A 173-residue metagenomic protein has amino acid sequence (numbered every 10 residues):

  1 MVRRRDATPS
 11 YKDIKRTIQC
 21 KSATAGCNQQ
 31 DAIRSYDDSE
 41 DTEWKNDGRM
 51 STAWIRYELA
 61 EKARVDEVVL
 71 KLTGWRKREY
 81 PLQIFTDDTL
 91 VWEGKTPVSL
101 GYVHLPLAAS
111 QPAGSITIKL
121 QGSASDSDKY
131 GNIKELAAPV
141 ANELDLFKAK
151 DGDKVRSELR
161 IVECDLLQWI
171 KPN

Functional and structural regions predicted by a protein language model:
M1-K62, K71-R78, T86, D126 (+1 more regions): Disordered, acidic Ser/Thr/Pro-rich linker "stalks" and the adjacent N-terminal cap of the next globular domain
Y57, G101-A109: Exposed aromatic-hydrophobic patches
K62, S110-P112: A short, structured loop/turn motif at beta-sheet edges
E67, S115-T117: Short, conserved beta-strand segments of beta-strand-rich sandwich/propeller modules, principally
D88-G94: Surface-exposed loop/edge segments in extracytoplasmic proteins
K95-L100: Short proline/glycine- and polar residue-rich coil/turn motifs
K119-D128: Short beta-strand-plus-loop segments that form exposed binding edges in beta-rich domains
